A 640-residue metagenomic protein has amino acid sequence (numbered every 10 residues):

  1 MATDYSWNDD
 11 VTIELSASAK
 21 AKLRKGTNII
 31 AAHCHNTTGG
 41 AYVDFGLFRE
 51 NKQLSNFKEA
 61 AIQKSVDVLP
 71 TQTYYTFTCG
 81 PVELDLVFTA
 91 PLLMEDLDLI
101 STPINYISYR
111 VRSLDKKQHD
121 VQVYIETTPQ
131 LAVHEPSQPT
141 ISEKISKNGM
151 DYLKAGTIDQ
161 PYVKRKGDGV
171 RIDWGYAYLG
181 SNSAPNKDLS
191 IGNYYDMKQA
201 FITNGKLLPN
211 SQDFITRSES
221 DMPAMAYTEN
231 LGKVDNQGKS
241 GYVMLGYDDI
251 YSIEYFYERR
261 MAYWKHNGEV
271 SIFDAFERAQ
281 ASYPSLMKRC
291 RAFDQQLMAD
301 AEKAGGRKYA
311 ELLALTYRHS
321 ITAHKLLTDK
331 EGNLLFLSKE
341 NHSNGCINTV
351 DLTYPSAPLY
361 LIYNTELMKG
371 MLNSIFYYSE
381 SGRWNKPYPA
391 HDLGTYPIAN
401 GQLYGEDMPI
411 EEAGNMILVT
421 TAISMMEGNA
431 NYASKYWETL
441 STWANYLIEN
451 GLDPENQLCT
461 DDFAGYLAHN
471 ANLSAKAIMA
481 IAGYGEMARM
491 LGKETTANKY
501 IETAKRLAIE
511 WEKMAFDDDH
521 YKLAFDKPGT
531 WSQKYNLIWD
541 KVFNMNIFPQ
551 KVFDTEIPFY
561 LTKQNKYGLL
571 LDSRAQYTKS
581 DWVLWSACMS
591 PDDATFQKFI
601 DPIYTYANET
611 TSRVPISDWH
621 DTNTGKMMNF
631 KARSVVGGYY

Functional and structural regions predicted by a protein language model:
A2-L54: An acidic-aromatic loop/edge-strand motif
K58, L92-S101, R110-N348: Acidic/polar, glycine-enriched structural segments that form the non-catalytic walls/loops of the carbohydrate-binding
F77, S108-L114, G246-D248, Q296-K303 (+7 more regions): Well-ordered alpha-helical scaffold segments within catalytic/enzyme domains
M150-T203, L208, E340-L352, P358-T365 (+7 more regions): Extended ligand-binding clefts on enzyme/binding-domain cores
P185-A200, Q295-K325, L372-G394, N415-L473 (+2 more regions): Active-site acid/base region of carbohydrate-active enzymes
H266-M287, G345-P454, N470-A488: Aromatic-rich carbohydrate-recognition surfaces in CAZymes
A275, L312, E366-Y378, M416 (+5 more regions): Extended, well-ordered alpha-helical scaffold segments
Q457-L458, Y604-G637: C-terminal catalytic domain of Rieske-type non-heme iron oxygenases
